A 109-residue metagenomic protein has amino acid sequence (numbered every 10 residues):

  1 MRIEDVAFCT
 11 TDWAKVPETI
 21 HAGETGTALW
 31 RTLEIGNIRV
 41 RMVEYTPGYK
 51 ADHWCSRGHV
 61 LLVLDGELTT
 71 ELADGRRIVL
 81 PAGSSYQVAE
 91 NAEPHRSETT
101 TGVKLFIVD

Functional and structural regions predicted by a protein language model:
M1-R41: A short, N-terminal "cap"/entry segment at the start of jelly-roll beta-barrel domains of the cupin/DSBH fold
G36-C55, A89-A92: Conserved short histidine dyad/triad with adjacent acidic residue
Y45, W54-T70: Short, conserved beta-strand element in jelly-roll/cupin
D52-H53, T70-E71, V88, E93-T100: Short beta-strand His + acidic residue motifs that chelate non-heme Fe in jelly-roll/DSBH and cupin folds
V60, E67, P94, G102-K104: Structural motif
D74-N91: Short acidic-glycine-tyrosine-enriched beta hairpin
S85-V88, T100-D109: A short hydrophobic beta-strand segment most commonly corresponding to one strand of the jelly-roll/cupin
